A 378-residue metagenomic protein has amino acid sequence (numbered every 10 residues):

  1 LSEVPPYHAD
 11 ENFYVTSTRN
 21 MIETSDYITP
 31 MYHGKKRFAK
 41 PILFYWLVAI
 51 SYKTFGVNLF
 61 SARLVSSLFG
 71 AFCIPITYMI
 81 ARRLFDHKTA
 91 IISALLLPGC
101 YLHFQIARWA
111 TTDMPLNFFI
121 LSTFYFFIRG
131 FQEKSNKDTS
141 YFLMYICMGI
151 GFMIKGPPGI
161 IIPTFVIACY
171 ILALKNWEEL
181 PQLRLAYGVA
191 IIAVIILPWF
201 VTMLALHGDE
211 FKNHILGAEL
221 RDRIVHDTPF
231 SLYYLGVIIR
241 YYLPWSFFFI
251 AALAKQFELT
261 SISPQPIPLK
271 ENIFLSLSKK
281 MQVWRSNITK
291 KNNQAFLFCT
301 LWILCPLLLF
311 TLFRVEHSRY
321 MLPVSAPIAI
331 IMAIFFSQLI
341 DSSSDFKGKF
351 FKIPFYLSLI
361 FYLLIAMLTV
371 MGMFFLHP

Functional and structural regions predicted by a protein language model:
L1-G348, M373: Membrane-integral, polyisoprenol-dependent glycosyltransferases of the GT-C/oligosaccharyltransferase superfamily
I340-P378: Signature aromatic-anchored transmembrane alpha helix within multi-pass, membrane-resident enzymes that catalyze glycan
